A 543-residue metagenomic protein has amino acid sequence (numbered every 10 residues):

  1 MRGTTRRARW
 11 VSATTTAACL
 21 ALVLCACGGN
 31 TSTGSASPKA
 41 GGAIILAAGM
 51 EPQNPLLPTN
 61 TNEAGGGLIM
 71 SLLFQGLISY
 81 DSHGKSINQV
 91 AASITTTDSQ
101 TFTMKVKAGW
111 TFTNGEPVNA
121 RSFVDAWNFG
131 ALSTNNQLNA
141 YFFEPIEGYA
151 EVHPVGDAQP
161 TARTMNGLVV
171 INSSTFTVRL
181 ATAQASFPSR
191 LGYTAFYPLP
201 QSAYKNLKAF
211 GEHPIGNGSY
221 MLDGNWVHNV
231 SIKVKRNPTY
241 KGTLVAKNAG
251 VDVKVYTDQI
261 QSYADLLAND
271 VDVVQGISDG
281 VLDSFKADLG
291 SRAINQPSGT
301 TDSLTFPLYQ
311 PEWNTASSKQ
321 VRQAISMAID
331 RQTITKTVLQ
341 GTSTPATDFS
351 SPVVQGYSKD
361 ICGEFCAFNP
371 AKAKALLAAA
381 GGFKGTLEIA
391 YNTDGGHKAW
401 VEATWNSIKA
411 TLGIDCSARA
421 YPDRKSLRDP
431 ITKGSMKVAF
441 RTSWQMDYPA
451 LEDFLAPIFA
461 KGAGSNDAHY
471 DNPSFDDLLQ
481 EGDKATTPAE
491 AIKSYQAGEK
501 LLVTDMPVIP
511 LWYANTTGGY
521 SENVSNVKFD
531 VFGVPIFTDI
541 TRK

Functional and structural regions predicted by a protein language model:
A47-D98, H213-I215: N-terminal lobe/hinge region of extracytoplasmic solute-binding protein
T95, A131, N135-Q201: Surface-exposed binding/hinge segments that line and control ligand-binding clefts or catalytic entry sites
V118-N128, S173-R179, S219, N248-G250 (+4 more regions): Alpha-helical secondary-structure segments
V169, Q323, T335, I414-L427 (+3 more regions): Extracytoplasmic/peripheral linker and loop segments enriched in polar/acidic and small residues with frequent Thr/Pro
L180-A246, G250: Gly/Pro-rich hinge or "lid" segments in bacterial periplasmic/extracellular proteins
K205-K208, P214, T239-S284, G299: Ligand-site clamp/hinge motif
T344-A379, G395-A399: Structural transition elements
G518-K543: Long beta-strand-rich cores associated with HINT superfamily self-processing modules
